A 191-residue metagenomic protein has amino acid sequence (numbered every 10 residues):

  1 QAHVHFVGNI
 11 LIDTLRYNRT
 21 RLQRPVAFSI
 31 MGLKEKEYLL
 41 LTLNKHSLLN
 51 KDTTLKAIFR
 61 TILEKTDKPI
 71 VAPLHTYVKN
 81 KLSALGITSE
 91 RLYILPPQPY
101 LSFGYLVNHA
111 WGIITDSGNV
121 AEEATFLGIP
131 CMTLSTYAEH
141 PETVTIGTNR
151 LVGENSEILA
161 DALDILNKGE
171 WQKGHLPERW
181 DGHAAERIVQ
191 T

Functional and structural regions predicted by a protein language model:
Q1-N50, V152: A nucleotide-sugar donor-handling region in carbohydrate enzymes
H5-F6, Y93-P97, R150-N155: Short acidic-hydrophobic, aromatic-tinged amphipathic segments that line or gate anion-handling sites
Y17, R21, R150-T191: Leloir-type glycosyltransferase catalytic cores
F59-L74: A conserved nucleotide-sugar
N80-P97: Nucleotide-activated donor-binding/catalytic signature segment of Leloir-type glycosyltransferases, i.e., the conserved
P96-L106: Conserved active-site histidine-acidic residue motif and adjacent donor-binding/catalytic loop of glycosyltransferases
L106-V144: A donor-sugar binding/catalytic signature common to diverse glycosyltransferases and related nucleotide-sugar
M132, G147-V152: A short acidic/histidine/glycine-rich donor-binding loop in glycosyltransferase catalytic cores
